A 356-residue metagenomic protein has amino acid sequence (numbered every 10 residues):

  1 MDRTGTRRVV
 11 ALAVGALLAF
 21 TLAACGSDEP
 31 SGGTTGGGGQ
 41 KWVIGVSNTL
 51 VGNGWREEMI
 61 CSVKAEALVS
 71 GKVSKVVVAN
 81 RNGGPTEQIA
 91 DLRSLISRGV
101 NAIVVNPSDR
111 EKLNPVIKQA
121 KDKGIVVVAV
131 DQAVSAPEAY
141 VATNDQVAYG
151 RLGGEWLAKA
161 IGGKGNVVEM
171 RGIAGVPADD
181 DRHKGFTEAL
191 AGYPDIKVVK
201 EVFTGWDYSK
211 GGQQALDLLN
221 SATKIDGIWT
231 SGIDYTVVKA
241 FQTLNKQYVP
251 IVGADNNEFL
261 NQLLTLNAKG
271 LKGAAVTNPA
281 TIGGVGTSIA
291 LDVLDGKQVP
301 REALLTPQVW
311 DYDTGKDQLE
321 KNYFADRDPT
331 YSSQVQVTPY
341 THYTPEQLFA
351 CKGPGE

Functional and structural regions predicted by a protein language model:
D2-G5, C25-E356: A residue-level marker of the well-folded mature domains of exported/periplasmic proteins
R7-L17: Sec-dependent N-terminal signal peptides
F20-A24: C-terminal motif of bacterial Sec signal peptides marking the signal peptidase cleavage site
